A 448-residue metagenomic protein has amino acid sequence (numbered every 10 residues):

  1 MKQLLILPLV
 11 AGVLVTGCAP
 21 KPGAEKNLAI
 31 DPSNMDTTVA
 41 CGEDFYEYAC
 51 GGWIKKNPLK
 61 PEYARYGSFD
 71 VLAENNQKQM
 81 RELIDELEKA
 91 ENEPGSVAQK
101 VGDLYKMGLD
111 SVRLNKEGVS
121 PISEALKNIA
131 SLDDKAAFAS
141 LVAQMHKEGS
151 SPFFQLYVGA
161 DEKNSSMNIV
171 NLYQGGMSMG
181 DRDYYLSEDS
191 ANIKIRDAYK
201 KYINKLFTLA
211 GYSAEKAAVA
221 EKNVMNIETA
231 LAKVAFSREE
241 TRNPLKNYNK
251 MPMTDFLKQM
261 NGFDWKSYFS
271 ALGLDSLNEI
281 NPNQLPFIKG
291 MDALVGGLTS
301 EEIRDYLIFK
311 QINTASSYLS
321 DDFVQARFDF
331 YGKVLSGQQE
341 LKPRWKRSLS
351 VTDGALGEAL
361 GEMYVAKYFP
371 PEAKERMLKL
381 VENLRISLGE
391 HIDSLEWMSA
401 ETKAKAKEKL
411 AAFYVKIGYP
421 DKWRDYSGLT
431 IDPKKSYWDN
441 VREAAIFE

Functional and structural regions predicted by a protein language model:
M1-L5: Positively charged n-region of N-terminal signal peptides that target proteins for export
L7-V13: Bacterial N-terminal signal peptides
V15-G17: C-terminal motif of bacterial Sec signal peptides marking the signal peptidase cleavage site
A19-K21: Bacterial signal peptide processing site
A40-E43, Y48-V112: Active-site-surrounding "flap" and adjacent substrate/cofactor-binding loops of secreted or lumenal enzymes, prototyped
W53-K56, S150, S178-M179, A230-E240 (+3 more regions): Secretory-pathway/luminal and periplasmic proteins that interact with or process carbohydrate-rich
L87-K379, N383: Noncatalytic, helix-rich "gating/capping" subdomain that lines the substrate-entry/channel surface of large enzyme
Q259-G262, N281, L285, L349 (+2 more regions): Intrinsically disordered, low-complexity linker/terminal regions across diverse proteins
